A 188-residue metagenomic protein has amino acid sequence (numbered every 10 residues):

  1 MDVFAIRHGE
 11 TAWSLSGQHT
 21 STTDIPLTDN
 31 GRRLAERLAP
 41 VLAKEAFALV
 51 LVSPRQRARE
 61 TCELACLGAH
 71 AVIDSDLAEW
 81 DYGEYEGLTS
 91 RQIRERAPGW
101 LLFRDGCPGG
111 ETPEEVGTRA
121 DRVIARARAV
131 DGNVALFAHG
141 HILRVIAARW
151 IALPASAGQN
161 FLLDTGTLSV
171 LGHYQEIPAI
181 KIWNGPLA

Functional and structural regions predicted by a protein language model:
V3, V130-H141: Generic beta-sheet signal
R7-T61, G109-D121: Loop-to-helix element that buttresses phosphate recognition and phosphoryl-transfer chemistry
T11, I142-L143: Short active-site segment of divalent metal-dependent hydrolases/proteases that encodes the spacing between
E36-A97, L101: Phosphate-coordination/substrate-recognition cap region in phosphate-metabolizing enzymes
V41, E45, D74, W80-Q92 (+2 more regions): Acidic, low-complexity terminal tails and accessory targeting/binding regions of phosphate-metabolizing enzymes
S53-R55, D76, A120, F137-H141: Short, well-ordered beta-to-alpha junction loops that form the rim of enzyme active sites and present histidine/acidic
L64, V145, R149: Active-site signature of alpha/beta-hydrolase-fold catalytic machinery across serine- and Asp/Cys-nucleophile hydrolases
E95-E115: Short glycine/proline- and acidic residue-enriched helix-loop micro-motifs that form flexible lids or anion-recognition
